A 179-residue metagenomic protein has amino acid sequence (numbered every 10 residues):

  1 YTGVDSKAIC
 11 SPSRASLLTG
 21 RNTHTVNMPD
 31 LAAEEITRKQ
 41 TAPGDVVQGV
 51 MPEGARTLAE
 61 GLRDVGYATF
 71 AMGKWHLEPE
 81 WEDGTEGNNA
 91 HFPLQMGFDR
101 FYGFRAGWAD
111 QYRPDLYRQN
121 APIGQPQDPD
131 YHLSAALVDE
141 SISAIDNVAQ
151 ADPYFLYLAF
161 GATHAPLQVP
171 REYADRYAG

Functional and structural regions predicted by a protein language model:
Y1-G179: Formylglycine-dependent sulfatase
